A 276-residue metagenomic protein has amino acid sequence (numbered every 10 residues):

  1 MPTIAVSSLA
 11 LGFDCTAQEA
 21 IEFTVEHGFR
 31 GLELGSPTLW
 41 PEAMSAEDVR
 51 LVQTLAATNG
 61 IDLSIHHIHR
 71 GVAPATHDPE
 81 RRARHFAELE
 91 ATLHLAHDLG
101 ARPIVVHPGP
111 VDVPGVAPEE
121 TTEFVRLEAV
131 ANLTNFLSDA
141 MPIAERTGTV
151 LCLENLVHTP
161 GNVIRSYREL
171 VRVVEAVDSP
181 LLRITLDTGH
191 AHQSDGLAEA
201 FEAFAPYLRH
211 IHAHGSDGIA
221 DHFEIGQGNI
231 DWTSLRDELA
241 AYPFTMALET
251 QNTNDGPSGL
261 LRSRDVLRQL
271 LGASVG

Functional and structural regions predicted by a protein language model:
M1, R30-E33, R70-A73, P118-T121 (+2 more regions): A short alpha-helix capping/helix-coil boundary motif
M1-A101, S179, D265-G276: N-terminal pre-domain/capping segments
M1-T3, D14-E26, R102, G115 (+2 more regions): Histidine-acidic metal/acid-base catalytic patches
L9-A10, P41-E42, R82, V130 (+3 more regions): A generic secondary-structure micro-motif detector that highlights 1-2 residue hydrophobic/ambivalent hotspots embedded
L9-L11, G35-L39, I68-R70, G109-V111 (+4 more regions): Active-site beta-loop-alpha junctions enriched in small/polar residues
C15-Q18, L55-I61, A75-R183: Active-site acidic/histidine proton-transfer and metal-coordination neighborhood in alpha/beta enzyme cores
E47-G60, F136-I143, A200-A203, T233-E238: Catalytic-core regions built around general acid/base machinery
